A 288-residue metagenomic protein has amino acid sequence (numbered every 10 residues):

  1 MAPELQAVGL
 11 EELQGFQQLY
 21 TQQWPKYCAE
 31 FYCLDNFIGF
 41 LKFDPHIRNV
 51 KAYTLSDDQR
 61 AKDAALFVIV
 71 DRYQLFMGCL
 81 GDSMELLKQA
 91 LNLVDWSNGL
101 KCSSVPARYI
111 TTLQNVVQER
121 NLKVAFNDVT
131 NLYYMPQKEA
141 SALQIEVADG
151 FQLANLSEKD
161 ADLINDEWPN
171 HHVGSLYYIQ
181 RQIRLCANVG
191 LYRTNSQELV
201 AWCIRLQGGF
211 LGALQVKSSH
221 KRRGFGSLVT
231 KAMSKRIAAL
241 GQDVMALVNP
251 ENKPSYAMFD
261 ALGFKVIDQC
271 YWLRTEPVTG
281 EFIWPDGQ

Functional and structural regions predicted by a protein language model:
M1-M77: N-terminal, charged low-complexity regulatory/assembly segments
M1-Y32, K138-S175, P285-Q288: Short amphipathic alpha-helix that is part of the acyltransferase structural core
L41-D44, N49-K51, D57-D149, W272-T275: Acyl-donor-binding surface of acyltransferase catalytic domains
R60-D63, S196-A201, P254: Glycine-rich acetyl-CoA-binding "A-motif" of GNAT/NAT acetyltransferases
D82-N92, R222-A238, K253-A257, A261: Conserved acetyl-CoA-binding loop-helix of GNAT-fold acetyltransferases
R108-K123, P250-D268: Conserved active-site alpha-helix within GNAT-family acetyltransferase domains
H172-S219: A conserved beta-strand-loop-helix scaffold within acyl/acetyltransferase catalytic domains
L211, V244-V248: Conserved hydrophobic beta-strand within the GNAT/NAT acetyltransferase core sheet that lines the active-site cleft
